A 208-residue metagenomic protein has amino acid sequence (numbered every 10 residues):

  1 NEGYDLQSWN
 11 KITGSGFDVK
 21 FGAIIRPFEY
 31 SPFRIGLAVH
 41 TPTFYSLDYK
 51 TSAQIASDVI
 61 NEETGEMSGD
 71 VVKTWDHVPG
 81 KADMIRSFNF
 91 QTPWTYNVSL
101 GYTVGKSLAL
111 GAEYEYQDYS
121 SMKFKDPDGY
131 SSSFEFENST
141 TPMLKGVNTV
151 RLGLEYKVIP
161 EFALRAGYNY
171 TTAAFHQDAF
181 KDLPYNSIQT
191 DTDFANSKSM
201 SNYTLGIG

Functional and structural regions predicted by a protein language model:
N1-G208: Outer-membrane beta-barrel porins/channels
